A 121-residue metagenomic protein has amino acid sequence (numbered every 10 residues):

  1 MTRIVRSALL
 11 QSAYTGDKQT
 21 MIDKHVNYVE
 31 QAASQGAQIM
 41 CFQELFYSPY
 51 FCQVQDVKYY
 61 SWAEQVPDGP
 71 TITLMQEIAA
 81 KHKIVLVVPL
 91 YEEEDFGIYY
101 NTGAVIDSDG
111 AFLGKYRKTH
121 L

Functional and structural regions predicted by a protein language model:
I4-G16, T102, K115-K118: Active-site-proximal beta-strand elements of phosphoester/diester hydrolases
K18, N27-D109, K115: Cys-nucleophile CN-hydrolase/nitrilase-fold catalytic domain and related Cys-dependent amidase chemistry that acts on
L121: Flexible, gly/pro- and Lys/Arg-enriched active-site loops
